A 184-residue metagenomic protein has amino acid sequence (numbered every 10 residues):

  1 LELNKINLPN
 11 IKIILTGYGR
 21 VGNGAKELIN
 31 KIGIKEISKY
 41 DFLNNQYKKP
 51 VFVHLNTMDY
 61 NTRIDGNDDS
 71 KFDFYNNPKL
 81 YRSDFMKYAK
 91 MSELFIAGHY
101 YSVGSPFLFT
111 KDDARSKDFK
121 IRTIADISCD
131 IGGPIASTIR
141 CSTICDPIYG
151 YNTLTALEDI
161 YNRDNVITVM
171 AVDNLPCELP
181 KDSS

Functional and structural regions predicted by a protein language model:
L1, T123, S128-S184: Adenosine-phosphate binding glycine-rich loop
L1-M91: Glycine-rich phosphate/diphosphate-binding loop of Rossmann-like nucleotide-binding domains
P9-I11, M91-S92, F119-I121, D164-V166: Short coil/turn connectors at secondary-structure junctions
G17-G19, Y100, C129-I131: Short, flexible loop/turn elements at secondary-structure junctions
G22-A25, G104-L108, G133-P134: Short glycine/serine/threonine-rich phosphate/pyrophosphate-binding segments that cradle anionic phosphate groups
I29-I32, K111-D112, I139-I144: Short secondary-structure boundary/capping segments
R82-A97, G104-I121: Rossmann-fold NAD(P) dinucleotide-binding segment
